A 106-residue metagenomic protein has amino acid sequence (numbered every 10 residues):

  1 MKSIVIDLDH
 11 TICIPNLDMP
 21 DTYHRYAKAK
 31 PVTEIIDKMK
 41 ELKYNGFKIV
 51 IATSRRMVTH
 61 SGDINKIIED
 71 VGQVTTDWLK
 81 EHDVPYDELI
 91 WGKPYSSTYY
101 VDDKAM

Functional and structural regions predicted by a protein language model:
M1-M106: Catalytic phosphate/metal-binding cores of nucleic-acid and nucleotide-processing enzymes, i.e., regions that mediate
